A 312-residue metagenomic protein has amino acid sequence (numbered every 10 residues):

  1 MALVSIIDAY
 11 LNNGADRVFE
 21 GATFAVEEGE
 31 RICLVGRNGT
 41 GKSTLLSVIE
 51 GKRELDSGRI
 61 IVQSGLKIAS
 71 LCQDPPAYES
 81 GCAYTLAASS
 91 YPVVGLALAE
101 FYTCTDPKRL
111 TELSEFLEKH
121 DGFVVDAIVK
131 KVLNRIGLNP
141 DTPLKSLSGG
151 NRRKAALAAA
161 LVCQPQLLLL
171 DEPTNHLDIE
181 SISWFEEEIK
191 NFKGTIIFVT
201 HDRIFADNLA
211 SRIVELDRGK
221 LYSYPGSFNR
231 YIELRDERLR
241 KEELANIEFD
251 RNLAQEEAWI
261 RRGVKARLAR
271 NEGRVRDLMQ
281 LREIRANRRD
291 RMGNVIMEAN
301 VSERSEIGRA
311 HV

Functional and structural regions predicted by a protein language model:
M1-N246, M297, V301-R309: ABC ATP-binding cassette signature C-motif
S114-E115, G263-A266, G273-R276, N294-N300: Alpha-helical segments in transporter systems
L234-D277, L281-R288: Intracellular alpha-helical coupling/juxtamembrane segments of multi-pass membrane proteins
